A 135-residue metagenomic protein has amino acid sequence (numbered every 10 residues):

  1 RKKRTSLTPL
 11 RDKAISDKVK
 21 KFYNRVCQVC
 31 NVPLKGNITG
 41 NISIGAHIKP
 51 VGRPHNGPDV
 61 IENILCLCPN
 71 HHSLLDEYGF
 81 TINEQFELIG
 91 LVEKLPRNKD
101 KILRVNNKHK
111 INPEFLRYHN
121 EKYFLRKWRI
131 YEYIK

Functional and structural regions predicted by a protein language model:
R1-N31, G36: Internal active-site segments that recognize and position negatively charged phosphoryl groups and nucleotide moieties
L10-K13, V32-K35, G40-K135: A detector for short metal-coordination/catalytic motifs
